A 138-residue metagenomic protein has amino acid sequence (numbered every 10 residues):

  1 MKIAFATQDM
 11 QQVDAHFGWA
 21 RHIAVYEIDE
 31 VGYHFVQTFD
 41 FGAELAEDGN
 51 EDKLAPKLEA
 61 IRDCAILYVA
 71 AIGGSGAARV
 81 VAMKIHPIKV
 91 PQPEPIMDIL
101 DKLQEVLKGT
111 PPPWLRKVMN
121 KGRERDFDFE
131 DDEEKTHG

Functional and structural regions predicted by a protein language model:
M1-P56, D63, I88, Q92-G138: Non-catalytic interface/targeting segments
E59-P93: Mid-chain, well-packed structural core segment of small domains
